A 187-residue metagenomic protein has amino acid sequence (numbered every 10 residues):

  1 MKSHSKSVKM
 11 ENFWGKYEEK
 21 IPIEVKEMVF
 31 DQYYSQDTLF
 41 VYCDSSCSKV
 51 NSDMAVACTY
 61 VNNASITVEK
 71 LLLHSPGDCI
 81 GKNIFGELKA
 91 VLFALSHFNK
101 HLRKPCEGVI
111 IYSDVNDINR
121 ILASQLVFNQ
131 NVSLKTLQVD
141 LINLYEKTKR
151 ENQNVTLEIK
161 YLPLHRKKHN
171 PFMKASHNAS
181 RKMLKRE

Functional and structural regions predicted by a protein language model:
K2-K9, N51-D53, G108-Y112, N116-E187: C-terminal functional segments of enzyme domains
V8-F85, H97, L184-R186: RNase H-like nuclease fold core
N83-V91, S133-L137: Phosphate/oxyanion-binding active-site loops and adjacent basic polyanion-contact surfaces
L88-K104: Metal-dependent nuclease catalytic cores in nucleic-acid-processing enzymes, especially RNase H-like/related
